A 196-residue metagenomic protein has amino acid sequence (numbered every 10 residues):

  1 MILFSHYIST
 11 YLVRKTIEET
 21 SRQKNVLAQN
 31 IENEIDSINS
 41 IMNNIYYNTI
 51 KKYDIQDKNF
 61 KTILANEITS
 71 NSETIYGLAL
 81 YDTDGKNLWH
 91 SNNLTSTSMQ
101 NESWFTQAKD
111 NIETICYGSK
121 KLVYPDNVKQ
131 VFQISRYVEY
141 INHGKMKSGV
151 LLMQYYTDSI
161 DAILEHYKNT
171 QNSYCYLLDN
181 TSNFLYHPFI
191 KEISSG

Functional and structural regions predicted by a protein language model:
M1-D54: Juxtamembrane extracytoplasmic/periplasmic/luminal helical "stalk" adjacent to the first N-terminal
L27, I38, F60, W104 (+1 more regions): Stable alpha-helical elements in mature extracytoplasmic
I31, Y46-T49, I68-S72, K168: Sec/Tat-exported extracytoplasmic proteins
M42, I75-L80, S173-Y176: Short, hydrophobic-rich beta-strand element in sensory/regulatory alpha-beta domains
N48, N71-T74, L78, T83-T157 (+1 more regions): Extracytoplasmic/periplasmic ligand-binding sensor regions of membrane-associated signaling proteins
D57-N71, V150-E192: Solvent-exposed, extracytoplasmic
T95-S96, K191-I193: Short, surface-exposed beta-strand-loop junctions and turns on beta-sheet-rich folds
W104, E192-G196: A charged amphipathic helix-loop-strand protein-protein interaction module that recurs in cytosolic assemblies
